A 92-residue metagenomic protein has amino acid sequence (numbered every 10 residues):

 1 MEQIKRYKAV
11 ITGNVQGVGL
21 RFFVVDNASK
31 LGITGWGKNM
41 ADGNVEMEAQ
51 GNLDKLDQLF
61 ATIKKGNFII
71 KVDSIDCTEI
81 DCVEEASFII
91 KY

Functional and structural regions predicted by a protein language model:
M1-Y92: Intrinsically disordered, low-complexity, mixed-charge
